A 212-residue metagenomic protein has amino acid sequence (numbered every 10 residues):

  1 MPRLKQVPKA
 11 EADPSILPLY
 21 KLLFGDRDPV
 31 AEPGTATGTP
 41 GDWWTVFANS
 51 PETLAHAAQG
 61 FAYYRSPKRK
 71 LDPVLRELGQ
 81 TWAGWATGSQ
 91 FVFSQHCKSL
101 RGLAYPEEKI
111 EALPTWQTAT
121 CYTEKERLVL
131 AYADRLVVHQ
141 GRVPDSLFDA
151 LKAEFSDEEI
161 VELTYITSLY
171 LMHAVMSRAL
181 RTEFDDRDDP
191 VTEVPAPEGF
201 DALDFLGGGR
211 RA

Functional and structural regions predicted by a protein language model:
M1-L71, T192-A212: Secretory/endomembrane lumenal or extracellular ectodomains immediately following the signal peptide
G38-N49, P73-A86, V161-T164: Alpha-helical scaffold segments that form or flank carboxylate-/histidine-based iron centers
A55-H56, E77, A83-E108: Conserved alpha-helical segments that form or flank metal/cofactor-binding pockets of metalloenzymes
L71-D72, A104-E108, P144, S156-D157: Helix N-cap / loop-to-helix initiation motif
I110-T115, E162: Beta-strand segments within the central parallel beta-sheet cores of soluble alpha/beta enzyme folds
P114-E124: Acidic/His metal-coordination segments adjacent to aromatic residues that form catalytic metal sites in metalloenzymes
K125-Y165: Acidic/histidine-rich alpha-helical segments that form the ligand environment of transition-metal centers
L147-A150, D157-L203: Preference for long, well-ordered alpha-helical segments
